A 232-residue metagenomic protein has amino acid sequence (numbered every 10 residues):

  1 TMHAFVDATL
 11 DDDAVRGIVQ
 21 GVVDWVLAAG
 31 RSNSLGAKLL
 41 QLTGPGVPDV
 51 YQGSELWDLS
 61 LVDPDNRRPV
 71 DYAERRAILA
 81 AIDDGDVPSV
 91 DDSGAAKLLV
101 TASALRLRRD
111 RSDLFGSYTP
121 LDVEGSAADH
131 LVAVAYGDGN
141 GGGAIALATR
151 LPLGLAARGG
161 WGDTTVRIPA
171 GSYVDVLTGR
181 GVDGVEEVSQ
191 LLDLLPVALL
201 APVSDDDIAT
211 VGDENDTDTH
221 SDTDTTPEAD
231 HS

Functional and structural regions predicted by a protein language model:
T1-S232: Carbohydrate-interacting/catalytic domains
